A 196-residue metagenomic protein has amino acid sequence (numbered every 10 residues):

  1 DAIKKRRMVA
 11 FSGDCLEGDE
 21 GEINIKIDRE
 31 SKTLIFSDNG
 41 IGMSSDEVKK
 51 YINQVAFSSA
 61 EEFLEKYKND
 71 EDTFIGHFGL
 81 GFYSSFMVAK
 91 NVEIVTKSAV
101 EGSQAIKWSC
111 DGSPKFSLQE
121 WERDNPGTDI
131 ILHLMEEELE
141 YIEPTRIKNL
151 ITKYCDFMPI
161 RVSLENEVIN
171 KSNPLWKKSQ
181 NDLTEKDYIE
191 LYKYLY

Functional and structural regions predicted by a protein language model:
D1-Y141, N149: GHKL (Bergerat-fold) ATPase N-terminal catalytic module, capturing the glycine-rich phosphate-binding loop and acidic
F74, V92-K115, M135-L139, T145-Y196: GHKL/Bergerat-fold ATPase module in large chromosome/replication-associated machines
